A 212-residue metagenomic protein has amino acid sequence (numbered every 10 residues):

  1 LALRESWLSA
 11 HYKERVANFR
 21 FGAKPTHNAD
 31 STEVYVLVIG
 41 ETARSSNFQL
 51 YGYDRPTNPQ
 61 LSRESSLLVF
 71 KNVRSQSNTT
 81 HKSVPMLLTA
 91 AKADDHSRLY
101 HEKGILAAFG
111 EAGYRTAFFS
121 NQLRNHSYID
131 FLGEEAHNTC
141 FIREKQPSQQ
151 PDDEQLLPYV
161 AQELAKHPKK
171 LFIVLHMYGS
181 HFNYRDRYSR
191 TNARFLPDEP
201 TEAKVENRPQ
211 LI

Functional and structural regions predicted by a protein language model:
L1-L37, T42-E202: Active-site-proximal alpha/beta segments of enzymes that process anionic O-linked groups
P200-L211: Short, flexible loop segments at boundaries between secondary-structure elements
